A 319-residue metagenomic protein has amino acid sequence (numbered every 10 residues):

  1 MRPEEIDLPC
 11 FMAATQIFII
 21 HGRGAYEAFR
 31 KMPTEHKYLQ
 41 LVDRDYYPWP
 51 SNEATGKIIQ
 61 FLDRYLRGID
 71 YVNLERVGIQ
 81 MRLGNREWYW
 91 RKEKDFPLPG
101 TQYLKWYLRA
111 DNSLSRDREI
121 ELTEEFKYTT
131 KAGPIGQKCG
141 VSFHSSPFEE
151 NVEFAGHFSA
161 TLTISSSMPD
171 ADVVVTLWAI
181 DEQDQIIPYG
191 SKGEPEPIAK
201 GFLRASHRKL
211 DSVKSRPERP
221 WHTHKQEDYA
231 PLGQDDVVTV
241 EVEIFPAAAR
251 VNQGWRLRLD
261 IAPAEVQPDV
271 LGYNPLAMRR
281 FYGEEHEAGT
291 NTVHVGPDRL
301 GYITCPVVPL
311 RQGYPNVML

Functional and structural regions predicted by a protein language model:
M1-E5: Accessory cap/linker subdomain of secreted extracellular hydrolases
I6, M12-A14: Short beta-strand/loop motif that positions the catalytic acidic residue of the alpha/beta-hydrolase fold
Q16-F18, R44-D45, A264: Acidic beta-to-alpha connecting loop that harbors the catalytic carboxylate
I19-G24: Conserved alpha/beta-hydrolase "acid-adjacent" motif
A25, A54-I59: Amphipathic alpha-helical segments in well-structured domains
M32-Y47: Catalytic histidine neighborhood in serine/cysteine hydrolases with alpha/beta-hydrolase-type architecture
Q40, N52-T55: Active-site-proximal helices and loops of the catalytic beta/alpha 8
A54-G56, L66-L319: Glycine/threonine-rich phosphate-binding loop and adjacent beta-strand/alpha-helix elements that clamp
